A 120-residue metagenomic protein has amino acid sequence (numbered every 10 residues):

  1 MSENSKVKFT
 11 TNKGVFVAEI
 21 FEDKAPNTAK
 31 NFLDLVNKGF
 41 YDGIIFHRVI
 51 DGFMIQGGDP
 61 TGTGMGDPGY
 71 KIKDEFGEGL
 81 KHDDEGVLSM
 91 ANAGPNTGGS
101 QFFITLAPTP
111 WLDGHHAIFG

Functional and structural regions predicted by a protein language model:
M1-F119: Cyclophilin-like peptidyl-prolyl cis-trans isomerases
